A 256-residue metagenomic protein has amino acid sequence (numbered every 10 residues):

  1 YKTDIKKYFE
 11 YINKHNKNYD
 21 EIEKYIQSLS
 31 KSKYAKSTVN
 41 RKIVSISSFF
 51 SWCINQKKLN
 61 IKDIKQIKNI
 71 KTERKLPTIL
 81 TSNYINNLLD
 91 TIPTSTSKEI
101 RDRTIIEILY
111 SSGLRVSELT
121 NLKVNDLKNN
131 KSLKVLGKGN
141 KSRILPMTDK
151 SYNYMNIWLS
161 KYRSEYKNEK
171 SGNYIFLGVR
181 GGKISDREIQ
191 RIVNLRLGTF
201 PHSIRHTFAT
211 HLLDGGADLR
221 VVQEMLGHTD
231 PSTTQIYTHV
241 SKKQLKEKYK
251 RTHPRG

Functional and structural regions predicted by a protein language model:
Y1-G256: Conserved catalytic core of the tyrosine transesterase superfamily
